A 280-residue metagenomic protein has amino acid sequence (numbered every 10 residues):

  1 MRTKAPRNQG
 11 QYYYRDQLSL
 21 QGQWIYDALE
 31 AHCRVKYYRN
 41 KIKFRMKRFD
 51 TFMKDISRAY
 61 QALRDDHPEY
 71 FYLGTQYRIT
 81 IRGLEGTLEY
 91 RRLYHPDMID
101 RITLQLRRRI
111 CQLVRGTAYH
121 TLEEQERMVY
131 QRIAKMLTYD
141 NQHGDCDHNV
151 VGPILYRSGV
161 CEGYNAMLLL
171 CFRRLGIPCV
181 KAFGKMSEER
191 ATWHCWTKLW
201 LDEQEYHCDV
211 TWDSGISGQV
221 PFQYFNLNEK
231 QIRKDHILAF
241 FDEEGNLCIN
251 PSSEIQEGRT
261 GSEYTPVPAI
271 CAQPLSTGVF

Functional and structural regions predicted by a protein language model:
M1-H120, H236-F280: N-terminal accessory/pre-domain segments preceding catalytic cores
A59, V129, M167-L168: Generic structural signal for hydrophobic residues
L88-E89, G152, Y156-S158, Q204-V210: Short, well-ordered strand-loop elements centered on a beta-strand within folded domains, enriched for acidic residues
P96-P153: Secondary-structure boundary elements
D140-H143, D147, S158, C179-R190: Catalytic cysteine-centered active-site loop
D145-G152, G159, G163-L170: Conserved active-site-adjacent core of cysteine acyl-enzyme catalytic domains
G163-K234: Hydrophobic/aromatic-rich core segments of domains that either
